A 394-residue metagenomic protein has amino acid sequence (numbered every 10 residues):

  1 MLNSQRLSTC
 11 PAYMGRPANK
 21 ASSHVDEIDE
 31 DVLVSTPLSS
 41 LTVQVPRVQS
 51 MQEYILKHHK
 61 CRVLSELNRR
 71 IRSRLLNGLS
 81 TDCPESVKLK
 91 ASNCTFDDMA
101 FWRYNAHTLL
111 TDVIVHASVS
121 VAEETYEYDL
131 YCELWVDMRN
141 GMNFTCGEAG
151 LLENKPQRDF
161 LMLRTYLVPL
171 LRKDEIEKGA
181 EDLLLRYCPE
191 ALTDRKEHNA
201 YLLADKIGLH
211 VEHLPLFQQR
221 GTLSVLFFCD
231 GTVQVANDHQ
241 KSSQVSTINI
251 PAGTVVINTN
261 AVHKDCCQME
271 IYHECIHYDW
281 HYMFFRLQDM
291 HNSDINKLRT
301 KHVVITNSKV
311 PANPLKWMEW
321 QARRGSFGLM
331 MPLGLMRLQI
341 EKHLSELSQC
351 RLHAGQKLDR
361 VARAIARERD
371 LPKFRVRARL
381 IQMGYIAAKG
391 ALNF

Functional and structural regions predicted by a protein language model:
L2-F394: Active-site hotspot residues in diverse enzymes, especially metal/ion-binding acidic/histidine motifs
